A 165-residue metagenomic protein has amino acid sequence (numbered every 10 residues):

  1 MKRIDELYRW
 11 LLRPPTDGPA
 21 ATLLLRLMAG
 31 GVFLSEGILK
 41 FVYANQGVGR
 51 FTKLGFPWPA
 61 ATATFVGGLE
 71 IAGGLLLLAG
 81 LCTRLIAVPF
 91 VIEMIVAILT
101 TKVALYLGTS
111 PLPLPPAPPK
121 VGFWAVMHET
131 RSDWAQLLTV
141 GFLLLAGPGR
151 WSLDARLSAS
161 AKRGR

Functional and structural regions predicted by a protein language model:
M1-V42, A60-G68, A72-R165: Extended, low-polarity transmembrane helix blocks
N45-P57: Short juxtamembrane and helix-loop transition motifs at transmembrane-helix boundaries in membrane proteins
